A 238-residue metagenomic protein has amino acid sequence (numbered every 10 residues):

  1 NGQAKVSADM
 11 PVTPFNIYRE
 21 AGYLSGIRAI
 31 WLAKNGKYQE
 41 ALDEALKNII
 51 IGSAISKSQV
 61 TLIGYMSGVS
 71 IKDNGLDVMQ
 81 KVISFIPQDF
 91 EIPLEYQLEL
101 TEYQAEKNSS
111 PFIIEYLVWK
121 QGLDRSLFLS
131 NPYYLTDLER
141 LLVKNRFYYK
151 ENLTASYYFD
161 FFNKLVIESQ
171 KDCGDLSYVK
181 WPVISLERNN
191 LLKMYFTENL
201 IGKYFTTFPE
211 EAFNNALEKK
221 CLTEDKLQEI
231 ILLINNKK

Functional and structural regions predicted by a protein language model:
N1-K238: Short acidic linear motifs
